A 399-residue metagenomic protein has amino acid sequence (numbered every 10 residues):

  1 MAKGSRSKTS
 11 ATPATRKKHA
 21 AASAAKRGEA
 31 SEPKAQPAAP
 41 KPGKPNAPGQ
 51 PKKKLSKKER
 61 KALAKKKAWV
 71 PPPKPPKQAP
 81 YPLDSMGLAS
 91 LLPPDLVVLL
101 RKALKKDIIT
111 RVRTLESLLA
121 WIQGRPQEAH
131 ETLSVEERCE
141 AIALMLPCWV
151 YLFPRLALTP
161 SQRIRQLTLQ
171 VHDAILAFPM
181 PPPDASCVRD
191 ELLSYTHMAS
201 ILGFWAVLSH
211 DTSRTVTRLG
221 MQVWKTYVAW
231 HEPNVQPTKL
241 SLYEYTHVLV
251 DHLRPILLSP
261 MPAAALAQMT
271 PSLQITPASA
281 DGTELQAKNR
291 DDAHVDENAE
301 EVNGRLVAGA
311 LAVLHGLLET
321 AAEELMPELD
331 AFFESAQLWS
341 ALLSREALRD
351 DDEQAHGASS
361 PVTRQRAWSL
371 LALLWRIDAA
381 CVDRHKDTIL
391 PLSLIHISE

Functional and structural regions predicted by a protein language model:
A2-L394, S398-E399: Extended, low-complexity, acidic/polar intrinsically disordered regions that flank or interrupt HEAT/TOG/ARM solenoid
